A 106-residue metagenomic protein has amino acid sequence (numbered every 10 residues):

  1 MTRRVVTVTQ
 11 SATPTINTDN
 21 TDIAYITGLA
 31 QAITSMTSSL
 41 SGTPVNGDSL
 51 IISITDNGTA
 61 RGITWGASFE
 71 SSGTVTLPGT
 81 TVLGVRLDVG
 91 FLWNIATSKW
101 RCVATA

Functional and structural regions predicted by a protein language model:
M1-F69, V85, L92-A106: Exposed extracellular interaction/assembly regions and N-terminal maturation sites
S68-L83: Terminal beta-strand-rich extracellular "head" domains that mediate receptor/glycan or other ligand binding
